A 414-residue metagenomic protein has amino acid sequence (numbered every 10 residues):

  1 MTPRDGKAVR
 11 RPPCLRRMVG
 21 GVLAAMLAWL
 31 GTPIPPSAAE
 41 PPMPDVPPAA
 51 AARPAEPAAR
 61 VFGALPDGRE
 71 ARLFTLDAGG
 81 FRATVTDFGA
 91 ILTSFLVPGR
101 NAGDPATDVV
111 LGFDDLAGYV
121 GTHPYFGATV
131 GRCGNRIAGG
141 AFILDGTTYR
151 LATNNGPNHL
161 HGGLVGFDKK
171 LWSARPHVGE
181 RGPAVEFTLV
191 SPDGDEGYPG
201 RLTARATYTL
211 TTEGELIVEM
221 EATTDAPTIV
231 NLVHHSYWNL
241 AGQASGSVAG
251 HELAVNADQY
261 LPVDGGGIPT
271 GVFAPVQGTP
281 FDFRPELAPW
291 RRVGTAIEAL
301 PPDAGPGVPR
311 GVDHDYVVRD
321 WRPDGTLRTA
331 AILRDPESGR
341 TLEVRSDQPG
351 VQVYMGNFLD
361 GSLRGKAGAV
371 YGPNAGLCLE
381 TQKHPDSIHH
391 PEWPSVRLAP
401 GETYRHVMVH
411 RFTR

Functional and structural regions predicted by a protein language model:
M1-L15: N-terminal secretory signal peptides that target proteins for export/translocation
G20-T32: Bacterial N-terminal signal peptides
T32-D45: Signal peptide processing junction and immediate N-terminal pro/mature segment of secreted/exported proteins
M43-R414: An exposed, glycine/acidic-rich loop-and-rim segment of catalytic or binding clefts
